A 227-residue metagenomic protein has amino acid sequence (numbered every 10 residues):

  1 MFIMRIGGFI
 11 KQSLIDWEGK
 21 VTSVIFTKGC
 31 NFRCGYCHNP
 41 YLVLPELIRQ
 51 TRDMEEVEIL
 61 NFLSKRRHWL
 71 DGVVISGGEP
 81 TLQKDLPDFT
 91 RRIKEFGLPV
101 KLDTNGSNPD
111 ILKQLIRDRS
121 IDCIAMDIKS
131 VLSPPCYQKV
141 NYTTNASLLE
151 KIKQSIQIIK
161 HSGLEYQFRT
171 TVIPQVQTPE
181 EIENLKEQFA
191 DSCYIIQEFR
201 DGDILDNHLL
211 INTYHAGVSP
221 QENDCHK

Functional and structural regions predicted by a protein language model:
M1-K20, E198: Short, charged low-complexity linear segments at domain edges
F2-R5, V21-S23, R33-G35, D71 (+1 more regions): A generic secondary-structure signal marking the coil-to-beta-strand transition
M4-I10, F26-G29, L42-V43, M54 (+2 more regions): SEC14/CRAL-TRIO lipid-binding/transfer domains and related phosphoinositide-recognition modules that form deep
W17-M54: Canonical Radical SAM [4Fe-4S] cluster-binding loop centered on the CxxxCxxC motif and its immediate flanking residues
L60-K65, W69-G72, T81-L210: Conserved AdoMet/S-adenosylmethionine-binding subsite of the radical SAM
G78: Conserved strand-to-loop "acid loop" that flanks and positions the catalytic carboxylate
K160-E165, N212-K227: C-terminal accessory region of radical SAM enzymes
